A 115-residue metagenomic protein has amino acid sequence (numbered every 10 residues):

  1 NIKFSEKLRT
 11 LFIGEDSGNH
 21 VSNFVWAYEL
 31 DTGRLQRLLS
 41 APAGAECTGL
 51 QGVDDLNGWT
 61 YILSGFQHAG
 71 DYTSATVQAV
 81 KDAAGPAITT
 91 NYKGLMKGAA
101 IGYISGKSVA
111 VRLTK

Functional and structural regions predicted by a protein language model:
N1-K115: Sequence/structural signature of beta-propeller domains
